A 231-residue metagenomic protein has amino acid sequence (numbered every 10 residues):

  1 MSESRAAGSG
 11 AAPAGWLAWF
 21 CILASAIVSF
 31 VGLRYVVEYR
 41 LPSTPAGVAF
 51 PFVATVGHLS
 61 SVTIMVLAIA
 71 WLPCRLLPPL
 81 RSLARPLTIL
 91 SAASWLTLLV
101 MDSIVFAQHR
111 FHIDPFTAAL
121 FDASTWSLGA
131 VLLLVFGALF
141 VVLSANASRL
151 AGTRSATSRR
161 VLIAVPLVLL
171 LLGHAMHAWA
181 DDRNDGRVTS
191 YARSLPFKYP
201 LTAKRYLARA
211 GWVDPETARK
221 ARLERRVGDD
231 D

Functional and structural regions predicted by a protein language model:
S2-L207: Transmembrane and membrane-interface helices of multi-pass, inner-membrane envelope-modifying transferases
F197-D231: Soluble catalytic regions of membrane-associated enzymes that act on cell-envelope and secretory-pathway components
